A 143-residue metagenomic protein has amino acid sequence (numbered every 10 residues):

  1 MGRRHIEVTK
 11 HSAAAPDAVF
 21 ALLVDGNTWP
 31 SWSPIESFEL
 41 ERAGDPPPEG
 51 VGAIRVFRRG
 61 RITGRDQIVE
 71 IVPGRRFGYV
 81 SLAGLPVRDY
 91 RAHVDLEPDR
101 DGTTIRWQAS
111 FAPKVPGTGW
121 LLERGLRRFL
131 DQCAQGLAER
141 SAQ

Functional and structural regions predicted by a protein language model:
M1-G44: Hydrophobic ligand-binding cavity/cleft-lining segments
G2-R4, E49, G60, R88: Residue-level preference for beta-strand/loop junctions
S31, V56-T104, S110-A112, E139-R140: Hydrophobic-ligand binding "helix-grip"
E39-P46, H93-P98: Short amphipathic beta-strand and strand-loop transition segments with alternating hydrophobic
D45-P47, G84-L85: A short beta-turn/loop motif at secondary-structure boundaries
S110-Q143: A conserved amphipathic terminal alpha-helix motif
